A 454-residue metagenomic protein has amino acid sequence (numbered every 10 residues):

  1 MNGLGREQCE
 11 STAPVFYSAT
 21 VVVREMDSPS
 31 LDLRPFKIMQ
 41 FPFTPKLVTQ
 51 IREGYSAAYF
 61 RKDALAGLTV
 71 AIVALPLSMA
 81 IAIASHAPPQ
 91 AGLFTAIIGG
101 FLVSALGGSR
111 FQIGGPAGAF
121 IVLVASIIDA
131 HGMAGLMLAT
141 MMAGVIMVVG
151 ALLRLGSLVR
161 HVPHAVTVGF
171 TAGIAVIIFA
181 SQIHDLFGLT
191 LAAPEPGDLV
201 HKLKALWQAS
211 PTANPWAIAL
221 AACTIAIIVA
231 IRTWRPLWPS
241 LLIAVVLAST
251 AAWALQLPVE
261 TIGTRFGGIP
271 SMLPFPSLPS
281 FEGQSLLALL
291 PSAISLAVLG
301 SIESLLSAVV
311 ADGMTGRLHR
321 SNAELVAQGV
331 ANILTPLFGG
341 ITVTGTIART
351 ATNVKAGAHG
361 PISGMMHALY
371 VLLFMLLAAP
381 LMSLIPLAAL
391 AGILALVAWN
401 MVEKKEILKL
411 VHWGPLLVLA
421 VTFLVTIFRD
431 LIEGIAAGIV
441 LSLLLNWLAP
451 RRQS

Functional and structural regions predicted by a protein language model:
T12-A13, A19-T20: Ala/Thr-enriched low-complexity intrinsically disordered regions
T20-V22, A84: Juxtamembrane/membrane-water interface recognition
L31-S454: Transmembrane helical cores of multi-pass ion-transport proteins
